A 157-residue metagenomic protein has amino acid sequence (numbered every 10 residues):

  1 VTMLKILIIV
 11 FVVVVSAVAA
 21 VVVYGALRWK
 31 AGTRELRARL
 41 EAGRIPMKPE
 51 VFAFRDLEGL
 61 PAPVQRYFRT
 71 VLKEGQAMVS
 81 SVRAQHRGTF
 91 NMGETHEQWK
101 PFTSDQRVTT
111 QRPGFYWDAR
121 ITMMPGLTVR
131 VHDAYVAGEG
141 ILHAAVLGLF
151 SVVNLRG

Functional and structural regions predicted by a protein language model:
T2-L36: N-terminal type II signal-anchor transmembrane helix that functions as the membrane-insertion/stop-transfer segment
L4-F11, V15, R39-M47, G59 (+1 more regions): Amphipathic, alpha-helical segments enriched in basic
A26, P49-R55, Q98, T109-R112: A generic short-segment signal for beta-strand/edge and adjacent turn/coil regions
R28-M47, Y135-V146: Short, compositionally biased low-complexity segments
R34-V82: N-terminal leader/targeting segments and the immediate start of mature chains
Q65-G148: N-terminal mature ectodomain segment of secretory-pathway/periplasmic proteins
V146-G157: Internal, well-folded beta-alpha domain core
